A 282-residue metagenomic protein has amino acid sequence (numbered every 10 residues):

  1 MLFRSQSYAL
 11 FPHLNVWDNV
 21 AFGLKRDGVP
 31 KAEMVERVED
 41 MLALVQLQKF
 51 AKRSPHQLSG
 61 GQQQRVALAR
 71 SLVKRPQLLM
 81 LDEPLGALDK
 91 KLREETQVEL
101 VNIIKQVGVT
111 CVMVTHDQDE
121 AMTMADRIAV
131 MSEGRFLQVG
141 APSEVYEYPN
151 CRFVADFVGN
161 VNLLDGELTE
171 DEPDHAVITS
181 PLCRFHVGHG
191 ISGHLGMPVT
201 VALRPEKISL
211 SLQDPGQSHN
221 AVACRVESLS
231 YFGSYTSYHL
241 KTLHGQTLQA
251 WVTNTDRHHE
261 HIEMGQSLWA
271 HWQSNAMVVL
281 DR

Functional and structural regions predicted by a protein language model:
M1-L2: Short, small-residue-biased leader/transition segments that mark boundaries at the very start of proteins
S5-D156: ABC ATPase nucleotide-binding domains
L10-V16, D27, C151, N162 (+2 more regions): Short linear sequence elements within intrinsically disordered, low-complexity coil regions
V161, E170-R282: Non-catalytic connector elements of ABC transporters
G166: Short beta-strand-centered aromatic/proline hotspots
